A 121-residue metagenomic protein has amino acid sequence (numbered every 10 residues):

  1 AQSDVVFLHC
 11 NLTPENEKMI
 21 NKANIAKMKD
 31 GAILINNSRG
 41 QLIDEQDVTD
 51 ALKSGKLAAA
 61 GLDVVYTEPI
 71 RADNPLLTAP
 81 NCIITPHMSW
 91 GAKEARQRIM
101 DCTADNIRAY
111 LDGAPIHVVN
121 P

Functional and structural regions predicted by a protein language model:
A1-P75: Rossmann-like adenosine-cofactor binding region
Y66-P121: C-terminal helix-to-coil terminal segments
